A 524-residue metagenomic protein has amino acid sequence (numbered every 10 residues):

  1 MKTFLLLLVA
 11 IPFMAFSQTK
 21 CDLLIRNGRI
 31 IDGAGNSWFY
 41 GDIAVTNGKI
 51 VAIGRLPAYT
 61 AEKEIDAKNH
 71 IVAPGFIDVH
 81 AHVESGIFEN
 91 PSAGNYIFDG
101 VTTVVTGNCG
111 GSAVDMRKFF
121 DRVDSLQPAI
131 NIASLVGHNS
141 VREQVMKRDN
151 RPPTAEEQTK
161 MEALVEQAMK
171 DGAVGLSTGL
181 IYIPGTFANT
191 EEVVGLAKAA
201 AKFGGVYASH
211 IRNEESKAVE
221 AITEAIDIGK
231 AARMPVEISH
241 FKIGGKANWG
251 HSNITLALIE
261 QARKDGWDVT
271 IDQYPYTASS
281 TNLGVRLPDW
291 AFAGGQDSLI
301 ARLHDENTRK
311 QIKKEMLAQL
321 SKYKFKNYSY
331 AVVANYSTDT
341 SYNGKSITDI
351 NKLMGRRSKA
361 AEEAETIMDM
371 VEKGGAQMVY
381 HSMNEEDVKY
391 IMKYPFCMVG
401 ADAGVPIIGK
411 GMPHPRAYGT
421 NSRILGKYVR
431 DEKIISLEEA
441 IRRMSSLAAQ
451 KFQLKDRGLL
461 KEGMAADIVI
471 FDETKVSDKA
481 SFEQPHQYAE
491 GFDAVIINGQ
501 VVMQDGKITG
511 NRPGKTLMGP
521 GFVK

Functional and structural regions predicted by a protein language model:
M1-K20: Bacterial Sec-dependent N-terminal signal peptides
T19-L23, I30-G75: Histidine-rich, glycine-flanked metal-binding segment
G28, D305, K389-F396, A401-D402 (+1 more regions): C-terminal cap of metal-dependent C-N hydrolases
G28, I43, G48, N69 (+13 more regions): Divalent metal-coordination and catalytic microenvironments
I30-D42, T348, G375-V388, I435-I441 (+1 more regions): Acidic, glycine-enriched loop/beta-strand segments at the rims of small-molecule binding/catalytic pockets
A67-V72, F76-A81, F88-T178, A197-G204 (+3 more regions): Divalent-metal coordination cores built from histidine and acidic residues
L135-V136, S140, Q144-A155, M161-I183 (+3 more regions): Active-site neighborhoods of metal-dependent hydrolases
Q167, A173-A225: Divalent metal-binding pocket/active-site signature
